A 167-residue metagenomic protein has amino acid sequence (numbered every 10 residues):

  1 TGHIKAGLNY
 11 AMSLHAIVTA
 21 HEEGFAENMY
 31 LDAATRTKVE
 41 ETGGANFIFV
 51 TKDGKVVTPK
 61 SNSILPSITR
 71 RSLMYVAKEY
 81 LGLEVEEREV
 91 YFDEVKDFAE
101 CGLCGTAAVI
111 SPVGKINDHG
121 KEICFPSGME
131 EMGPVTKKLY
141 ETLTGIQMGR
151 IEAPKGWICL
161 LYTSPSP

Functional and structural regions predicted by a protein language model:
T1-E41: Short, conserved active-site entrance elements at the starts or edges of catalytic domains
E27-M29, N46-F47, K55, E100-G102: Structural motif
D32-T35, V50-G54, N117-K121: Short acidic-glycine loop/turn motifs at beta-strand connectors
T37-K60: Glycine- and Gly-Pro-enriched alpha-helical subdomains that act as flexible, kink-prone "lid/hinge" or packing modules
K60-C101: Extended C-terminal subregions enriched in glycine
E86-E122: C-terminal hydrophobic structural anchor segments that stabilize assembly/packing rather than catalytic chemistry
V113-K138: A hydrophobic, small-residue-rich beta->alpha segment in the mid-to-C-terminal subdomain of diverse proteins
Y162-P167: Conserved small/polar residues in nucleotide/adenosyl-binding loops
